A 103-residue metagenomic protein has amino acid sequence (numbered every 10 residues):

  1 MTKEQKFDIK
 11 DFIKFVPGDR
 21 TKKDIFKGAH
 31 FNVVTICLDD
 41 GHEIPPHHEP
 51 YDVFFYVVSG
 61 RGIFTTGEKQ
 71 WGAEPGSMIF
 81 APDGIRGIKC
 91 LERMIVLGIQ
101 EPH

Functional and structural regions predicted by a protein language model:
M1-H30, T65: A short, N-terminal "cap"/entry segment at the start of jelly-roll beta-barrel domains of the cupin/DSBH fold
D19, N32-E49: Conserved short histidine dyad/triad with adjacent acidic residue
K23-F31, P45, D52, E92: Active-site region of the double-stranded beta-helix
V33-T35, F54, Q70, M78 (+1 more regions): Conserved hydrophobic/aromatic beta-strand scaffold that supports enzyme active sites
Y51-G67: Glycine- and acidic-residue-biased ligand/ion/polar-headgroup-sensing regions
V58-S59, E74-P75, E92: A cytosolic small-molecule/anion-sensing beta-strand core signal
G67-D83: Short acidic-glycine-tyrosine-enriched beta hairpin
D83-H103: Ligand-binding loop in jelly-roll beta-barrel domains
